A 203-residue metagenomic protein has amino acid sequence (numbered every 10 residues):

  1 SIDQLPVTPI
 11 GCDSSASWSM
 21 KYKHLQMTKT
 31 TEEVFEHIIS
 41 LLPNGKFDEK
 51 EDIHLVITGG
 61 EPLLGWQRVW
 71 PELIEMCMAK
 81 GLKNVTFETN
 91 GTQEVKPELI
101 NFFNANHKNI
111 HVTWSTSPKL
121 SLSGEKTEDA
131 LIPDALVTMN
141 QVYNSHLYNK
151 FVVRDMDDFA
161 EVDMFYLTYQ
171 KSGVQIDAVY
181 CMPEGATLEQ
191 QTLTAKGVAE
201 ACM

Functional and structural regions predicted by a protein language model:
S1-E33: Canonical Radical SAM [4Fe-4S] cluster-binding loop centered on the CxxxCxxC motif and its immediate flanking residues
G11-D13, H54-V56, T86: Short, conserved beta-strand segments within well-ordered enzyme catalytic domains that often line or immediately flank
D13, S17, I39-P43, M78: Generic short alpha-helical segment signal, independent of protein family or function, capturing local helix propensity
S15-S17, G60, G65: Acidic/polar N-terminal loop/beta-strand segments that form early-domain functional surfaces
K29-E36, S40, A160, K196: Short, contiguous clusters of charged residues that form electrostatic/catalytic patches at enzyme active sites, used
E33-G59: Short Fe-S-cluster ligation motifs
D52, L63-C202: Conserved AdoMet/S-adenosylmethionine-binding subsite of the radical SAM
